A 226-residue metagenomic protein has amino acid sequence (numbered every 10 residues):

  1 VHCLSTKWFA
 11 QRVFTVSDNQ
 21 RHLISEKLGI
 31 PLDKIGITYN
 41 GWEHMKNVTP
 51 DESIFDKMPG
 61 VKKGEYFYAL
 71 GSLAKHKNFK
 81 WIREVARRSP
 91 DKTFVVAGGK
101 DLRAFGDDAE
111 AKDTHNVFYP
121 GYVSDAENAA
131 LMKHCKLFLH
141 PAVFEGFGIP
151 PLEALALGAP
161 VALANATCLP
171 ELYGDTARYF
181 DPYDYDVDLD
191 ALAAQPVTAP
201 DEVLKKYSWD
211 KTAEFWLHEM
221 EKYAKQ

Functional and structural regions predicted by a protein language model:
V1-Q226: Carbohydrate transferase catalytic cores enriched for Leloir-type hexosyltransferases
